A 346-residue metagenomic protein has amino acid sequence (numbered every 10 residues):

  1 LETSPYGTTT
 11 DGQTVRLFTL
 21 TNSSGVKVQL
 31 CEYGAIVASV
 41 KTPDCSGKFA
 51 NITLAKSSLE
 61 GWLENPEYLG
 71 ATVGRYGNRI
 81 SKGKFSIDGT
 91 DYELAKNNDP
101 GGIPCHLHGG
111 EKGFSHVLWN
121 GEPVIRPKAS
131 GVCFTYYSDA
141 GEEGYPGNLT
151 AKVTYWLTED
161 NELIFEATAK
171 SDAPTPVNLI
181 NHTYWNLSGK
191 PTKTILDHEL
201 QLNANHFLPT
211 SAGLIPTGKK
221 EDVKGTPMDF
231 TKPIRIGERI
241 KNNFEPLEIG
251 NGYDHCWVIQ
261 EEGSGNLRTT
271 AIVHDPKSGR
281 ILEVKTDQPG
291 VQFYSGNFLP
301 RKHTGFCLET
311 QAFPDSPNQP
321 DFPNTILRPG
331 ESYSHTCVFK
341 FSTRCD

Functional and structural regions predicted by a protein language model:
L1-D346: An exposed, glycine/acidic-rich loop-and-rim segment of catalytic or binding clefts
